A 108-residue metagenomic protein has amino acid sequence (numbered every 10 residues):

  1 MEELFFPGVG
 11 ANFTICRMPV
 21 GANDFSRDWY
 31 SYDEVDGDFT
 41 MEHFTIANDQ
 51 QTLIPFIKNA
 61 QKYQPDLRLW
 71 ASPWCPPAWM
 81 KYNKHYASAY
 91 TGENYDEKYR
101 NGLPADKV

Functional and structural regions predicted by a protein language model:
M1-V108: N-terminal catalytic cores of secreted or lumenal carbohydrate-active enzymes
